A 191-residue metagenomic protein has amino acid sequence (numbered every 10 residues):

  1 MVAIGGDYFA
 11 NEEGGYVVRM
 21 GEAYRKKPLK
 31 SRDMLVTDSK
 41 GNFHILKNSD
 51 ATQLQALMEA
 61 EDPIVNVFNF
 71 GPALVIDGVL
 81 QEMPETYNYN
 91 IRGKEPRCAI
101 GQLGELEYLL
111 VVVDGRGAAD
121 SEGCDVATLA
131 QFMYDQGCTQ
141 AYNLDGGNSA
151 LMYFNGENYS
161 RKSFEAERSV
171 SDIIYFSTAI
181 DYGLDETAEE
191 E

Functional and structural regions predicted by a protein language model:
M1-E191: Gly/Ser/Thr/Pro-rich low-complexity, intrinsically disordered segments
